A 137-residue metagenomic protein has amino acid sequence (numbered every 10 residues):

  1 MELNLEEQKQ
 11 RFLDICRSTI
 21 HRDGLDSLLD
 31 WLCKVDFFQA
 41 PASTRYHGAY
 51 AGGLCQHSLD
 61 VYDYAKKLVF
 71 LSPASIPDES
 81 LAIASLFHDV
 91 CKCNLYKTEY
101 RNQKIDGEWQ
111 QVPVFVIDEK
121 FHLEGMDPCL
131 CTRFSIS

Functional and structural regions predicted by a protein language model:
M1-A40: Non-catalytic interface/linker regions that flank or bridge core catalytic/transmembrane domains
E2-N4, S58, C129: Acidic/proline-rich low-complexity IDRs
Q8, G24-L28, H57, P77 (+1 more regions): Residue-level detector of well-ordered alpha-helical segments, enriched for hydrophobic/aromatic packing positions
C16-T19, G52, S72: Short N-terminal micro-motifs specific to bacterial/archaeal maturation and metal-cluster initiation sites
C16-T19, L32, A65, F87-V90 (+1 more regions): Generic structural signal for hydrophobic core residues of well-folded globular domains
K34-H57: Active-site flanking loop/helix segments enriched in acidic
G48, Q56, L68-S137: Divalent metal-dependent catalytic cores for phosphoryl transfer on phosphate-bearing substrates
V61: Divalent metal-coordination and catalytic microenvironments
